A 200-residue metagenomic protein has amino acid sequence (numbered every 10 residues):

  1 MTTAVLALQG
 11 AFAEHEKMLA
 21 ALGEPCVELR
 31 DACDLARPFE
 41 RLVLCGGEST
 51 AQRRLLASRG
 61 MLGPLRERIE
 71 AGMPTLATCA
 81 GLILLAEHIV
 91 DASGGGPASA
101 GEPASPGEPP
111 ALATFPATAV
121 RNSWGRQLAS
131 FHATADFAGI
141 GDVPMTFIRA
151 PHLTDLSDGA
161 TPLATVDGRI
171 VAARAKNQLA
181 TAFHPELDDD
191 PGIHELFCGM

Functional and structural regions predicted by a protein language model:
M1-S58, G63-E70, A98, A104 (+1 more regions): N-terminal beta1-alpha1 cap of cysteine-dependent amidohydrolase-like domains
L8, T78-A80, F115, R149 (+1 more regions): A secondary-structure boundary/capping signal
A21-E24, E70, P109, S157 (+1 more regions): Short, well-ordered coil/turn elements that cap or connect secondary structure elements
C26-V27, T75, Q178: Hydrophobic anchor at the start of a short beta-strand that flanks the dinucleotide cofactor-binding loop
A36-P38, A86, G139, T181: Short secondary-structure boundary/hinge segments and terminal tails
V43-L44, A77, T181: Redox-cofactor binding/interface segments in oxidoreductases and associated redox assembly factors
E48-A135: Cysteine-nucleophile active-site neighborhood
A98-S105, R121-M200: Amide-donor transfer/coupling interface in amidating biosynthetic enzymes
